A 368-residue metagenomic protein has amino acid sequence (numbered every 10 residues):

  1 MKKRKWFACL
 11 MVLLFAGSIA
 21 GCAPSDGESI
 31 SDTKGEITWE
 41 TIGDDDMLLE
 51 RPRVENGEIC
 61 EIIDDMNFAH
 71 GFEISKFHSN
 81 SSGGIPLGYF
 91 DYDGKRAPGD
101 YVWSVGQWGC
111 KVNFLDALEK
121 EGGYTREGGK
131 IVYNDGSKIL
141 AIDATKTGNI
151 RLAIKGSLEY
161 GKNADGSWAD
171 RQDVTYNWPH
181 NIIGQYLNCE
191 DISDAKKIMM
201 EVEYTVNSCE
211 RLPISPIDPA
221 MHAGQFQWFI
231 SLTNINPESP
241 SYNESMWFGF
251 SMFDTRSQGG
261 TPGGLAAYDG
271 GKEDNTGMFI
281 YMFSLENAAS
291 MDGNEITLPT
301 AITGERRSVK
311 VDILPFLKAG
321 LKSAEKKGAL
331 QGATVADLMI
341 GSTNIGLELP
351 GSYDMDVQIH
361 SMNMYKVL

Functional and structural regions predicted by a protein language model:
M1-C9: Bacterial N-terminal signal peptides that target proteins for export
S18-G21: C-terminal motif of bacterial Sec signal peptides marking the signal peptidase cleavage site
A23-S25: Bacterial signal peptide processing site
G27-T33: Ser/Thr-rich, Pro/Gly/Ala-heavy low-complexity intrinsically disordered linkers and tails of secreted extracellular
K34-S137: Extracellular carbohydrate-recognition regions
G35-I37, A288-L368: Long, compositionally biased interface segments
I131-P213: Short N-terminal edge-element motif at the start of the domain
A195-M199, E203-D312: Short helix-loop boundary/capping segments
